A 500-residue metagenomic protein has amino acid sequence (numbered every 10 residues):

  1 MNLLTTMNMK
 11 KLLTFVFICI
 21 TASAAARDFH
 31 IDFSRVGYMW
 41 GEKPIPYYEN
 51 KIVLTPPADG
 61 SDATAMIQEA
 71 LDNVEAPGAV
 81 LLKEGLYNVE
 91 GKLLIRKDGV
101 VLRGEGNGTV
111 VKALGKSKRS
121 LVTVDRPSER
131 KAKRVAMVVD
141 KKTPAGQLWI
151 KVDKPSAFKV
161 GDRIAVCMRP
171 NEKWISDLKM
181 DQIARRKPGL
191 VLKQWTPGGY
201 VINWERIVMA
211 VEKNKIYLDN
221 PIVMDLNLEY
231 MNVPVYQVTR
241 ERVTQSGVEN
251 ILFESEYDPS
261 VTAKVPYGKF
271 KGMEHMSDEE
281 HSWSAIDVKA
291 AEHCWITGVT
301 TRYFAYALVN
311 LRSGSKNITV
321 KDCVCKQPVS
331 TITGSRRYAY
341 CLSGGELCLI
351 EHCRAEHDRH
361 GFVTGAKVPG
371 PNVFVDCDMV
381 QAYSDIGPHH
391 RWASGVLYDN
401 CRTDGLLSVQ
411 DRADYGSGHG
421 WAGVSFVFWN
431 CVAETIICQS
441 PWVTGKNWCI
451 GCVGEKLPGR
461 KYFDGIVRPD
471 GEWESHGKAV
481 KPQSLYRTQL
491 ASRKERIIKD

Functional and structural regions predicted by a protein language model:
M1-N8: Short, Lys/Arg-enriched N-terminal segments with co-localized hydrophobic residues within the first ~10-30 amino acids
N8-F15: Sec-dependent signal peptide recognition, specifically the positively charged N-region followed immediately by
V16-A25: Hydrophobic h-region of N-terminal signal peptides that target proteins for export in Gram-negative bacteria
A24-D278, S282, W448-D500: Extracellular "leader-to-stem" segments immediately downstream of a signal peptide or signal-anchor in secreted/lumenal
L81, N88, L94, V101-R103 (+15 more regions): Extracellular beta-strand solenoid repeats
K92-R96, N107-R126, K151, Y236-E241 (+8 more regions): Glycine-rich beta-solenoid repeat tracts in large extracellular/virion proteins
G99, E105, T244-S255, E292-Y303 (+5 more regions): Right-handed parallel beta-helix
D376, G387-D500: Extracellular beta-rich repeat passengers
